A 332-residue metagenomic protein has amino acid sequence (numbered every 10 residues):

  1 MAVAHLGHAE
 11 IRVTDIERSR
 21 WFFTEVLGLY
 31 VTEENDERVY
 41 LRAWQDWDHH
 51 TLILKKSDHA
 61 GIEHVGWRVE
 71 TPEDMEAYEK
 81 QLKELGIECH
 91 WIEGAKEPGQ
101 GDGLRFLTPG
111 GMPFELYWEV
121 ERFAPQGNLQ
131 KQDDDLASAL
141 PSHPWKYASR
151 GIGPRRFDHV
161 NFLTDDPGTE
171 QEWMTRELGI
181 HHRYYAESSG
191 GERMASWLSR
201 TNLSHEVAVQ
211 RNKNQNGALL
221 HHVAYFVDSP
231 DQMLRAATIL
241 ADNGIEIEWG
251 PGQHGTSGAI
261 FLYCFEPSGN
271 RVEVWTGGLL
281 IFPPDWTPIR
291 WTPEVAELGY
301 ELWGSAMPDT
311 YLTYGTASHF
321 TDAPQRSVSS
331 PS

Functional and structural regions predicted by a protein language model:
M1-A4, E10-D48, F162-S204: Core segments of cupin and vicinal oxygen chelate
M1-E17, W47, I62-V65, N128-G168 (+2 more regions): N-terminal beta-strand motif that seeds the catalytic metal site of vicinal oxygen chelate
V3-E25, V31-E34, V39, D48-A60 (+7 more regions): Catalytic cores of nucleotide-enabled group-transfer and carboxylate-activating enzymes in metabolic and assembly-line
H5-V13, S57-Q81, D102-M112, R156-D165 (+2 more regions): Vicinal oxygen chelate
A9, F22, L29-T32, R42-W44 (+10 more regions): A structural feature that tracks compact, well-ordered secondary-structure segments with a strong bias toward
S19-T24, L82, G111, E170-T175 (+3 more regions): Conserved active-site tyrosine of GNAT-family acetyltransferases
K83-G153, S196-L198, G244-S332: Vicinal oxygen chelate
G168-G252, A259, P267-S268, V272 (+1 more regions): Structured core of small recognition/catalytic domains
